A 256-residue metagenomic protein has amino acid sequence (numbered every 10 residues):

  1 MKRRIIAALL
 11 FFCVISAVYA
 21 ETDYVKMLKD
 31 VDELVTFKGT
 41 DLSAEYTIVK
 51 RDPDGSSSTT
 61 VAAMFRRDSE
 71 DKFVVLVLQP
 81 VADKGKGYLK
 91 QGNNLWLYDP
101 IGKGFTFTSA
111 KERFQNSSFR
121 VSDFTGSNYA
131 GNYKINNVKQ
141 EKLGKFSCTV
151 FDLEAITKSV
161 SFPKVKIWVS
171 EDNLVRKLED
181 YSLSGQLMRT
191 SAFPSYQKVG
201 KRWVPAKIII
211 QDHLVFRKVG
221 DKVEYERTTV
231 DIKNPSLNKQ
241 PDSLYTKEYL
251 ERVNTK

Functional and structural regions predicted by a protein language model:
M1-K2: N-terminal secretory signal peptides that target proteins for export/translocation
I5-V14: Sec-dependent N-terminal signal peptides
I15-A20: Sec/Tat signal peptide C-region and signal peptidase I cleavage site
E21-E33, F37-T40, T47, S56 (+4 more regions): Flexible, processing/modification-adjacent segments and terminal tails in exported/periplasmic/extracellular proteins
V31, A62-R66, A192-K198: Extended lipid/amphipathic-ligand handling interfaces
L42-V74, L78-V81: N-terminal, post-signal-peptide region of Sec/Tat-exported proteins
R66-D68, L89-Q91, Y98, V169 (+1 more regions): Generic beta-strand structural signal
T108, F146-K247: Gly/Pro-enriched, hydrophobic low-complexity segments that function as extracytoplasmic propeptides/linkers
